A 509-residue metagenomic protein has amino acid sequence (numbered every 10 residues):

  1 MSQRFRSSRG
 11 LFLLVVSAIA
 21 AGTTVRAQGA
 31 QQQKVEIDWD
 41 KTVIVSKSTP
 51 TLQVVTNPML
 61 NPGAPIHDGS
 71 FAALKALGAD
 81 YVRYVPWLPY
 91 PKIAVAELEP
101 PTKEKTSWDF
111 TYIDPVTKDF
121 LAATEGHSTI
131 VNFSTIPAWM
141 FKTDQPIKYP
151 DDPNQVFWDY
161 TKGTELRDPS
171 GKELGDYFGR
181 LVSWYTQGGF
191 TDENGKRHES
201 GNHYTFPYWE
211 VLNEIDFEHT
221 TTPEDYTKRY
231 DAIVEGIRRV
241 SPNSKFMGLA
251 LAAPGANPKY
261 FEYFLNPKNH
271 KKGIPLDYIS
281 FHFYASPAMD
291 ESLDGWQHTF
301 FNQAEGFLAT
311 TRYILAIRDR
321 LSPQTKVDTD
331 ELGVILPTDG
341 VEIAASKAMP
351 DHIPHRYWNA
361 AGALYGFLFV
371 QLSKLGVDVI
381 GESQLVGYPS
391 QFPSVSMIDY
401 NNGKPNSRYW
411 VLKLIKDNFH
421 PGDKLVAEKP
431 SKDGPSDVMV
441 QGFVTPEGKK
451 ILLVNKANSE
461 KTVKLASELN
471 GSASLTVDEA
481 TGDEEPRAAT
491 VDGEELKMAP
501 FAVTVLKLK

Functional and structural regions predicted by a protein language model:
M1-F12: Bacterial N-terminal signal peptides that target proteins for export
L11-G22: Bacterial N-terminal signal peptides
A27-D80: Mature N-terminal, pre-catalytic/accessory segment of carbohydrate-active enzymes
L77-F300: Substrate-binding cleft and catalytic face of glycoside hydrolase catalytic domains, especially the flexible beta-alpha
S286-I343: Glycoside hydrolase catalytic-domain groove-lining segments
T329-F419, D423-V438: Aromatic/acidic polysaccharide-binding cleft in carbohydrate-active enzymes
D433-N470, F501: Carbohydrate-binding surface patches
R487-K509: C-terminal beta-strand-rich structural cap/linker in extracellular carbohydrate-active enzymes
